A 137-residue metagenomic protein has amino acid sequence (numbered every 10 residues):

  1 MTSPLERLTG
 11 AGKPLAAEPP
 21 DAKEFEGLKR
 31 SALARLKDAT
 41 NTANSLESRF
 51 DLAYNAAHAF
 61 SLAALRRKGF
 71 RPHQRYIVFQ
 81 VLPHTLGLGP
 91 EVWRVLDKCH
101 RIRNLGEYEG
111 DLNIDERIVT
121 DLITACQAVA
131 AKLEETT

Functional and structural regions predicted by a protein language model:
M1-T137: Terminal alpha-helical segments
